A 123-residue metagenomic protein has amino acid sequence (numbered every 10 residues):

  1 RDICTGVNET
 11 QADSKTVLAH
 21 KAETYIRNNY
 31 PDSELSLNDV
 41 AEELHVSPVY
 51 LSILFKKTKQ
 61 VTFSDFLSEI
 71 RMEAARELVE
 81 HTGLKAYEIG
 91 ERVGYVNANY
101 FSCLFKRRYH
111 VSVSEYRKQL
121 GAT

Functional and structural regions predicted by a protein language model:
R1-G6, Y50: An amphipathic alpha-helical interaction segment
C4-Q11, E23-L35, F55-K59, R76-L84 (+1 more regions): Basic, amphipathic alpha-helical hairpins
Q11-S14, L18, S36, E43: Conserved acidic
S14-A22, S68-R71: N-terminal positioning helix adjacent to the helix-turn-helix/winged-helix DNA-binding module
N38-L67, R92-S112: Basic/polar phosphate-binding segments, predominantly the helix-turn-helix DNA-binding elements of transcriptional
K57-V96, K118-T123: Terminal helix-turn-helix DNA-binding modules in bacterial transcription factors
E115: C-terminal interaction modules of eukaryotic adaptor/scaffold proteins
